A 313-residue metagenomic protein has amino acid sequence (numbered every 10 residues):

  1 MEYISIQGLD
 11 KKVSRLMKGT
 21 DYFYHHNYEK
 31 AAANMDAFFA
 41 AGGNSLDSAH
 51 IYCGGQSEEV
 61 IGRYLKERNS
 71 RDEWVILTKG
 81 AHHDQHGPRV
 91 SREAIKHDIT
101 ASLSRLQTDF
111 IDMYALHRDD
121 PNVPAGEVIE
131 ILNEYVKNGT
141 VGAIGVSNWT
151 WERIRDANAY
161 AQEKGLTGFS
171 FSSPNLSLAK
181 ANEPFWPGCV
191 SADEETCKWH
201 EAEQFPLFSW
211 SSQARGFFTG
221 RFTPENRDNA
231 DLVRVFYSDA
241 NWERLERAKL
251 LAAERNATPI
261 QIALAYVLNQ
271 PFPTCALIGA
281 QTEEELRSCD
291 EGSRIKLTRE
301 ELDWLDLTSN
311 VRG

Functional and structural regions predicted by a protein language model:
M1-W74, K137: N-terminal binding-site loop/beta-alpha segment at the start of enzyme catalytic domains that lines or forms
Y3, A125-G313: Beta/alpha (TIM)-barrel catalytic core signal, keyed to glycine-rich beta->alpha loops juxtaposed to Asp/Glu that bind
G19-E29, G80-E93, N122: Active-site mouth loops of central-metabolism enzymes
Y22, H50-Y52, G80-H82, H117-D120 (+4 more regions): Active-site-proximal loop/turn and secondary-structure-junction residues that shape catalytic pockets, frequently
H26-F38, V90-L106, R155-A159: Short, acidic/polar
S45-Y52, A115-L116, G142-S147: Short catalytic-loop micro-motif centered on adjacent basic/acidic residues
D72-D84, S172-L176: A short, structured active-site edge motif that brings together acidic residues
L103-P124: Active-site groove signature of glycoside hydrolases
